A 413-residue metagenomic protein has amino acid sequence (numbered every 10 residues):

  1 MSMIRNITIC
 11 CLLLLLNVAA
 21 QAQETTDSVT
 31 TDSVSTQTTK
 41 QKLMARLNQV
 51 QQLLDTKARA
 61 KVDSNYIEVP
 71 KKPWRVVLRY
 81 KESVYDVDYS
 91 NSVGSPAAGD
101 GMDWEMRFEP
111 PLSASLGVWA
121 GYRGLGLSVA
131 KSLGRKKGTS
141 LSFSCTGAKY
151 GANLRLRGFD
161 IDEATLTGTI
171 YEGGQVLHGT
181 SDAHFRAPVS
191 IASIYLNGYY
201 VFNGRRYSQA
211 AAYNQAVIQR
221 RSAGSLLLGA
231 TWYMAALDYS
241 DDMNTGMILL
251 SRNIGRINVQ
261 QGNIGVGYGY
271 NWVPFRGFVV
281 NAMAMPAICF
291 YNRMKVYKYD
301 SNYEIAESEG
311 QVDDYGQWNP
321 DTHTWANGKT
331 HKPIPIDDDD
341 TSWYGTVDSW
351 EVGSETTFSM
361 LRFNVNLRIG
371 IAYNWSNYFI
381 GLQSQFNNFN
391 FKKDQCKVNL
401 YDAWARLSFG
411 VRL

Functional and structural regions predicted by a protein language model:
T39, P70-V76, A114, R123-L125 (+9 more regions): Outer-envelope beta-barrel architecture signal
K57-P73, N203-G224, P274-V280: Short loop/turn motifs that connect adjacent beta-strands in outer-membrane beta-barrel proteins
L78, L116-Y122, L141-G147, L196-F202 (+6 more regions): Residues on the lipid-exposed face of transmembrane beta-strands in outer-membrane beta-barrel proteins
K81-A98, R155-I194: Outer-membrane beta-barrel translocator/channel fold
D88-S95, S140-S142, T165-I170, A210-Y213 (+3 more regions): Outer-membrane beta-barrel translocator domains and adjoining extracellular loop/strand segments of Gram-negative
Y89-S95, M102-E105, G117, G126 (+3 more regions): Outer membrane beta-barrel transmembrane domains
G101-W104, G138, G179-A187, Y213-N214 (+3 more regions): Extracellular loop and loop/strand-boundary signature of outer-membrane beta-barrel proteins
R107-P110, W119, L133-R135, P188-S190 (+4 more regions): Short sequence motifs at beta-strands and strand-loop junctions characteristic of Gram-negative outer-membrane
